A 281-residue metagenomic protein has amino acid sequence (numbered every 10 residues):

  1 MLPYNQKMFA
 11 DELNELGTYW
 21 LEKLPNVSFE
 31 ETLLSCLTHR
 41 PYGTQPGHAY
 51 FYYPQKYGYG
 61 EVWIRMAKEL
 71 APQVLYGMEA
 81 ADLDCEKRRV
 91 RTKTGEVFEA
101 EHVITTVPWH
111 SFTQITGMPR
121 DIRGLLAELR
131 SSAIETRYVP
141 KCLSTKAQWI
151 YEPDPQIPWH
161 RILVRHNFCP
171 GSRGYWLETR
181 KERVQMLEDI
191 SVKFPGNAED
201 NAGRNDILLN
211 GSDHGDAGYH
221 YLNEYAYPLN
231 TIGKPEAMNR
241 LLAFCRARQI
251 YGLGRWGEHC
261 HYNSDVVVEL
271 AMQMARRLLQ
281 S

Functional and structural regions predicted by a protein language model:
M1-R88, T106: Active-site/ligand-binding neighborhood in enzyme catalytic cores
Y52-Y59, E96, E128, C260-V267: Aromatic-acidic/polar surface patches that form glycan- and anion
Q73-G77, D216-Y219, Y251: General small-molecule cofactor/ligand-binding pocket signal
A81-R88, T92-I207, Y219, A237-F244: Mid-domain catalytic core of redox enzymes that form a hydrophobic substrate pocket/lid adjacent to a catalytic redox
L187-I190, T231, S264-D265: Conserved strand-to-helix beginnings and helix N-cap segments that scaffold or border functional pockets
H220, L279-S281: Active-site-proximal substrate-binding core of FAD-dependent oxidoreductases
N223-H259: FAD-binding beta-loop-beta segment adjacent to the flavin cofactor pocket
L253-L279: A conserved FAD-binding loop/helix module that cradles the flavin
